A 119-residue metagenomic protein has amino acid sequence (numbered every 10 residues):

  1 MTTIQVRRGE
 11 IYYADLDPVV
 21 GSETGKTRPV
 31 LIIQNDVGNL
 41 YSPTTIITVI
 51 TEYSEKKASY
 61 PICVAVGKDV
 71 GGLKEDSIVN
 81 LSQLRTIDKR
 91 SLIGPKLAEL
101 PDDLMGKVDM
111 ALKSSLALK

Functional and structural regions predicted by a protein language model:
M1-K119: Conserved functional hotspots at enzyme active or ligand-binding sites that engage polyanionic ligands
